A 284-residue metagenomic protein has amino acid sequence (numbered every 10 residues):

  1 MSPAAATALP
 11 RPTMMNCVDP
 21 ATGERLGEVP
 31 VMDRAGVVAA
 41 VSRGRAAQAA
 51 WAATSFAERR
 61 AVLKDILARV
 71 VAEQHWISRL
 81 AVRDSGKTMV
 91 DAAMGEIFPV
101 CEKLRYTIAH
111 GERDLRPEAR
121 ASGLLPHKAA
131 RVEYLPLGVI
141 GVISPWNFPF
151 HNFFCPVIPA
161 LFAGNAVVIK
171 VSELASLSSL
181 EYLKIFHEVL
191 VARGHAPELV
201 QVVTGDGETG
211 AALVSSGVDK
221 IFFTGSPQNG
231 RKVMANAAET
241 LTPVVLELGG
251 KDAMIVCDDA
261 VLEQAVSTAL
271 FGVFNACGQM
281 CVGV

Functional and structural regions predicted by a protein language model:
M1-A129: N-terminal Rossmann-like NAD(P)+-binding subdomain of aldehyde/semialdehyde dehydrogenases
G23, R59, L104, G164 (+3 more regions): Residue-level signal for inorganic ion chemistry
L26, Q228-V284: ALDH superfamily catalytic-core signature
E118-R193, L241: Conserved small-residue-rich beta-alpha loop and adjacent elements that most often cradle the phosphate/pyrophosphate
A129-R131, Q201-D219: A structured beta-alpha segment of the ubiquitous adenosine-cofactor-binding alpha/beta core
I143, Q201, T224, E247-G249: Short beta-strand segments
V157-I158, G210, G230, V266: Generic hydrophobic/aromatic pocket-lining and core-packing "Φ" positions
N165, K170-E173, T204, T224-G225 (+1 more regions): Short beta->alpha connector loops at strand-helix junctions that form conserved, small/polar/Pro-enriched
